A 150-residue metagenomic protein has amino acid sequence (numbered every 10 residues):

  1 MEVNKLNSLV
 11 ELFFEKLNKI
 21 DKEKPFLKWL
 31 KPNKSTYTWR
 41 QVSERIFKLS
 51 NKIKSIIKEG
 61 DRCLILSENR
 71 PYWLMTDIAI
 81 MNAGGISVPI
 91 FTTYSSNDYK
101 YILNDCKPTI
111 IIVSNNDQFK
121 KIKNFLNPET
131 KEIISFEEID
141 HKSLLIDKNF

Functional and structural regions predicted by a protein language model:
M1-D61, I78: N-lobe entry segment of adenylate-forming
K28-L30, T109, S114, F136: Conserved residues at the C-terminal ends of beta-strands
K31, S35, K120-F150: ANL superfamily adenylate-forming
S35-T36, K52-Y94: Conserved AMP-binding/adenylate-forming
Q41, Y101-D105, I110, E137-F150: Nucleotide 5′-phosphate-binding alpha/beta core
D61, T109, K131: Conserved acidic residues
S67, I90-F91, S114, K131-H141: Short beta-strand elements of ligand-binding domains
T92-F125: Conserved ATP-dependent adenylate/AMP-binding module captured primarily in the ANL superfamily
